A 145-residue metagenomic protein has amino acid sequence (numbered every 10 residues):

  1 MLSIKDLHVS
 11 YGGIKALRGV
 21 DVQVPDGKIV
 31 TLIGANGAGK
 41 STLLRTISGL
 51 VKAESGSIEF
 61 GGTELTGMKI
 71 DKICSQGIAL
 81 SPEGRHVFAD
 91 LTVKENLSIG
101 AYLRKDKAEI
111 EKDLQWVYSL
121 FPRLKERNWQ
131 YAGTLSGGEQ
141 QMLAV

Functional and structural regions predicted by a protein language model:
L2-I4, L17: Conserved structural motif at the start of ABC-family nucleotide-binding domains
G12, V30, M68, V93-E109 (+1 more regions): ABC-type ATPase nucleotide-binding domains, specifically the catalytic core motifs of the NBD
I14-K15, D71-K72: Short coil-to-beta microelement around the adenine-binding A-loop and adjacent beta1/P-loop entry of ABC ATPase
I33-A35: The feature captures the beta-strand-to-loop junction immediately N-terminal to the Walker
S48: Helix-to-loop junction immediately C-terminal to a conserved catalytic motif
G56-E64, Q76, E109-L114: Conserved ABC transporter NBD signature motif
Y131-L135, E139: Conserved ABC ATPase signature
